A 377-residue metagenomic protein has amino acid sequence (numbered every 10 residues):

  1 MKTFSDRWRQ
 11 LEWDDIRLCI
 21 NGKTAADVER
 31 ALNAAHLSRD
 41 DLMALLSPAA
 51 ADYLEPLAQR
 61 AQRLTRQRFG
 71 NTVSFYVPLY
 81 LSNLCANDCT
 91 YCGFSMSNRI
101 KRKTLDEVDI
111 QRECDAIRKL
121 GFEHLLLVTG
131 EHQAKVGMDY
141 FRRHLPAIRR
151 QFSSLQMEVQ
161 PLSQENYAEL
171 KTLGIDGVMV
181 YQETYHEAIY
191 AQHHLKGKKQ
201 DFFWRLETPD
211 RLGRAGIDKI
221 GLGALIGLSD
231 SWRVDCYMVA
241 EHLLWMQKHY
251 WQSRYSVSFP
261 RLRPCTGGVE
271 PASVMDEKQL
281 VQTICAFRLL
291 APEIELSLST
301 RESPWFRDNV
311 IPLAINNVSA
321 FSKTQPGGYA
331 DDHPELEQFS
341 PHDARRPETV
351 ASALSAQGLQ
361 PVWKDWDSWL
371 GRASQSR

Functional and structural regions predicted by a protein language model:
M1-A50, K248-R377: Auxiliary Fe-S-binding modules of radical SAM enzymes
A34, A61, C89, V180 (+4 more regions): Conserved, mostly hydrophobic/aromatic
S38, N98-M238, L243-W245: Conserved Radical SAM active-site core
Y53-S74: Short, charged low-complexity linear segments at domain edges
L64, I117-L120, A215, L243-Y250 (+3 more regions): Change "in soluble alpha/beta enzymes" to "in soluble alpha/beta proteins
F69-D109: Canonical Radical SAM [4Fe-4S] cluster-binding loop centered on the CxxxCxxC motif and its immediate flanking residues
V73-V77, L125, L155-V159, V178-V180 (+4 more regions): Hydrophobic faces of well-ordered beta-strands that scaffold small-molecule active sites in alpha/beta enzyme cores
P78-Y80, G130-H132, E158-L162, E183-Y185 (+4 more regions): Active-site beta-loop-alpha junctions enriched in small/polar residues
